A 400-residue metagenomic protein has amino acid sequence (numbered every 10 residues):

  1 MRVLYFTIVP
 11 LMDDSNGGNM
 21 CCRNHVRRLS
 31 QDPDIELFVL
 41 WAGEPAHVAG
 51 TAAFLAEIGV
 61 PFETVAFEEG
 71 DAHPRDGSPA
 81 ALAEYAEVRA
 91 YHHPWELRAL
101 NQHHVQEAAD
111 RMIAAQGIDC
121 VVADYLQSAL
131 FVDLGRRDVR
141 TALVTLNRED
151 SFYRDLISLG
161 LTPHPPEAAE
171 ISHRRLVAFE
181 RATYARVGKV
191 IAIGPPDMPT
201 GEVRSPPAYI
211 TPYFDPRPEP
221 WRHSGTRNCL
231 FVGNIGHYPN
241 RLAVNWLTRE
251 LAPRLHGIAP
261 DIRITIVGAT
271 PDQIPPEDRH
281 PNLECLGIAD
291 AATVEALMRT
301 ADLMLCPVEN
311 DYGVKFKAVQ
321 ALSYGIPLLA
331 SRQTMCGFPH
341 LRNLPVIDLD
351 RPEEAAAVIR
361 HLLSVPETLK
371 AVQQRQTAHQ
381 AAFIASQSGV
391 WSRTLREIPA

Functional and structural regions predicted by a protein language model:
M1-V65, Q116: N-terminal subdomain of nucleotide-sugar transferases
R75-A129, H164-R186: Conserved nucleotide-sugar donor-binding subdomain of glycosyltransferases
L100, E367-P399: A charged, aromatic-enriched C-terminal amphipathic alpha-helix characteristic of glycosyltransferases across folds
A142, D150, A169-E219: Donor nucleotide-sugar binding/catalytic pocket of nucleotide-sugar-dependent glycosyltransferases
G188, R299-G313, I326: Acidic donor-binding loop of glycosyltransferase active sites
Y209-R279, E284-E295, R299: Conserved catalytic-core segment of nucleotide-activated headgroup transferases in glycan assembly
K317-Q320, P327-S331: Short hydrophobic beta-strand element within catalytic cores of glycosyltransferases and related nucleotide-activated
L344-E353, R360-E367: Conserved acidic donor-binding segment of nucleotide-sugar-dependent glycosyltransferases
